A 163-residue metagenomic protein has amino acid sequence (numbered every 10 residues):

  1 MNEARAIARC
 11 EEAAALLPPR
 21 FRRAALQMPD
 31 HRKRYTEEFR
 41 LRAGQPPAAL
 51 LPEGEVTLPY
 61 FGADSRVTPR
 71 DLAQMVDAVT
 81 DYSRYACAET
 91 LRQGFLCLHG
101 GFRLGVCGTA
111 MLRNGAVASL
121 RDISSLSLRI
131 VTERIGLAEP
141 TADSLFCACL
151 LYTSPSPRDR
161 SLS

Functional and structural regions predicted by a protein language model:
M1-G100: N-terminal accessory targeting/assembly segments
A48, L112-R113, R160: Flexible, glycine-rich phosphate/dinucleotide-binding loops and adjacent beta-alpha linkers at cofactor/substrate
F61-V67, T109-M111, T153: A short, sequence-level motif marking secondary-structure junctions
R84-C149: P-loop NTP-binding catalytic core
Y152-D159: Conserved small/polar residues in nucleotide/adenosyl-binding loops
S163: Conserved ATP-binding/catalytic motifs of P-loop helicase motor domains
